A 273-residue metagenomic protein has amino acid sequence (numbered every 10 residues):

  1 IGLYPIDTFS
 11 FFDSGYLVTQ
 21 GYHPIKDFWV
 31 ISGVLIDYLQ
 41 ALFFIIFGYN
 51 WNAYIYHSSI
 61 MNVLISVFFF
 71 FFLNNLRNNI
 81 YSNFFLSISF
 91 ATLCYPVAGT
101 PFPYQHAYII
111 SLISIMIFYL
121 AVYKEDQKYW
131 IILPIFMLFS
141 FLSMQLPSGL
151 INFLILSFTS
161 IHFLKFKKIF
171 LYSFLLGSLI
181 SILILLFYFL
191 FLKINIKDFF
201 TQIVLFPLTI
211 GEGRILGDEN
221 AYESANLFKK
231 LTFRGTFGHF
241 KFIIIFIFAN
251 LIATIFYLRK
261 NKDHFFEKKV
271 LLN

Functional and structural regions predicted by a protein language model:
Y56-R77, I113-M116, A253-F256: Transmembrane-helix motifs of polytopic, lipid-linked glycan transferases
L64-T92, Q127-K128: Transmembrane-helix signature of polytopic, membrane-embedded enzymes that assemble or transfer cell-envelope glycans
F68-F71, A107-K124, Y129-M137, L156-S160: Specific aromatic-rich, kink-prone transmembrane helix
Y81, I117-S140, K167-L176, K268-N273: Short hydrophobic alpha-helices at membrane interfaces in multi-pass membrane enzymes
A91, Y95, Y129-P147, I151-L156 (+2 more regions): Membrane-interface alpha helices of multi-pass inner-membrane proteins
V97-A107: Short acidic/glycine- and proline-prone juxtamembrane loop motifs at membrane-interface regions of multi-pass membrane
T159-S160, F237-N273: Hydrophobic, aromatic-rich transmembrane alpha-helices and their immediate juxtamembrane boundary segments
Y172-S224, H239-F242: Membrane-lumen/periplasm interface segments of specific transmembrane helices in polyprenyl phosphate-linked
